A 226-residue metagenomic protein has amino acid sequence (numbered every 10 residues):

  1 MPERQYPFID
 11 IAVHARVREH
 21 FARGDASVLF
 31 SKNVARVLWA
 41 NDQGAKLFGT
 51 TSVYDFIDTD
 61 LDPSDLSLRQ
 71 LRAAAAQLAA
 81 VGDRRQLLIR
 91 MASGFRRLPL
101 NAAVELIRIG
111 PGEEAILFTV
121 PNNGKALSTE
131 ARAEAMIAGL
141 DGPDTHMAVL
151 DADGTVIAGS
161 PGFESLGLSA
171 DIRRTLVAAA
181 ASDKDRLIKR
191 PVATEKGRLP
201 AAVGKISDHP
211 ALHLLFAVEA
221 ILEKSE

Functional and structural regions predicted by a protein language model:
M1-H14: N-terminal membrane-sensor/transducer module of prokaryotic signaling receptors
R4, A22-D25, F30-R132, I157-S225: Sensory/regulatory domains in signal-transduction proteins
V13-R16, G44: Short hydrophobic/aromatic-rich motifs at helix boundaries and adjacent loops
R16-H20, M136-G139: PAS-family sensory domains
L140-A158: Surface-exposed interaction/gating patches
